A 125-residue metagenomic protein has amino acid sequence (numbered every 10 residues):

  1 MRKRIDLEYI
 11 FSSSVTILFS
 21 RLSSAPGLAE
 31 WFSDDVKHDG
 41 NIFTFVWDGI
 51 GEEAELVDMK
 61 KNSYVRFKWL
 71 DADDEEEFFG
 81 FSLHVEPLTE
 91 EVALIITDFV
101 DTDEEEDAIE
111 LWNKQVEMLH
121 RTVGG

Functional and structural regions predicted by a protein language model:
M1-V36: Hydrophobic ligand-binding cavity/cleft-lining segments
R4-D6, I50-A54, E75-F81: Short, surface-exposed coil-to-beta transition loops
D6, T44, V100: Conserved short-loop catalytic and cofactor-binding motifs
V15, V57-N62, H84-A93: A short, structured loop/turn motif at beta-sheet edges
P26-D73: Glycine-rich portal/gate segments that line the openings of hydrophobic small-molecule binding cavities
K68-R121: Beta-strand/loop substructures that line and gate deep hydrophobic ligand-binding cavities in soluble
G124-G125: Short acidic DE-rich linear segments
